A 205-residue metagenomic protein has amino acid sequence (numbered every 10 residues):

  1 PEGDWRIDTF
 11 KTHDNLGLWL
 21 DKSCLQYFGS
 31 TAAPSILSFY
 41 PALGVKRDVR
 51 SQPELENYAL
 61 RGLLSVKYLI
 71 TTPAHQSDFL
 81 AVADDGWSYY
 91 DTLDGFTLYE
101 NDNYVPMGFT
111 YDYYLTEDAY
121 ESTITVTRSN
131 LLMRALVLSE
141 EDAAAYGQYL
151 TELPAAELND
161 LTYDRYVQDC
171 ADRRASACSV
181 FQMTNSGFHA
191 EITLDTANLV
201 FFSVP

Functional and structural regions predicted by a protein language model:
E2-A32, Y99, F201-P205: Short periplasmic/luminal acceptor-recognition loop of GT-C membrane glycosyltransferases, typified by
D4, F28, P34, L69 (+1 more regions): Non-transmembrane, interaction-prone segments in cytosolic or luminal domains
L25-V66: Luminal/periplasmic acceptor-recognition loop/helix of membrane-associated glycosyltransferases
L60, S65-P205: Flexible, solvent-exposed extracytoplasmic
